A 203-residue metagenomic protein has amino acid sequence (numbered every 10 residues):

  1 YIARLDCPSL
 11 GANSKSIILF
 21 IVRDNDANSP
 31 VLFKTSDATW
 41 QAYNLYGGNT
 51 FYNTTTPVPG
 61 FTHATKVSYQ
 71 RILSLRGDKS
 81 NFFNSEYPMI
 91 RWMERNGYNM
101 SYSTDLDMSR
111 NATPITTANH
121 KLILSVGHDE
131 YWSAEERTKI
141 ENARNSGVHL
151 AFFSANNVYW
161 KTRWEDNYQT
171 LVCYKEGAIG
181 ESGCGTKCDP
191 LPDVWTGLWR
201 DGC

Functional and structural regions predicted by a protein language model:
Y1-D6: Short, aromatic- and glycine-rich surface loops/edge beta-strands on solvent-exposed regions
C7-N119: Aromatic-Pro/Gly-enriched surface loop or interdomain linker that acts as a lid/target-recognition segment
K34-A38, D105-D107, S125-H128, F153-N157 (+1 more regions): Active-site-proximal beta-strand/loop segments in catalytic clefts of secreted hydrolases
T39, T50-T54, I123, N142-R144 (+1 more regions): Short, low-complexity, polar/charged sequence segments that are solvent-exposed and flexible
S74-F82, L122-S133, F153: The substrate-binding groove and active-site-proximal loops of carbohydrate-active enzymes, especially glycoside
E130-C203: A glycine-rich, often tryptophan-bearing local segment used as a flexible ligand/cofactor-contacting loop or short
